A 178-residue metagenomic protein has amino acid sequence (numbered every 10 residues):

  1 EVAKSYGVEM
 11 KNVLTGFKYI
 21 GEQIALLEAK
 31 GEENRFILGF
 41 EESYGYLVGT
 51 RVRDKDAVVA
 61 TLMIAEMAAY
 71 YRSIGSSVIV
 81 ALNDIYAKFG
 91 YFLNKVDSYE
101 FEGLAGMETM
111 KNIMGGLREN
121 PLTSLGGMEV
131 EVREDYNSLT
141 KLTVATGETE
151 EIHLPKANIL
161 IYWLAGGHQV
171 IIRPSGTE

Functional and structural regions predicted by a protein language model:
E1-P174: Phosphate-binding and adjacent anionic-ligand microenvironments
